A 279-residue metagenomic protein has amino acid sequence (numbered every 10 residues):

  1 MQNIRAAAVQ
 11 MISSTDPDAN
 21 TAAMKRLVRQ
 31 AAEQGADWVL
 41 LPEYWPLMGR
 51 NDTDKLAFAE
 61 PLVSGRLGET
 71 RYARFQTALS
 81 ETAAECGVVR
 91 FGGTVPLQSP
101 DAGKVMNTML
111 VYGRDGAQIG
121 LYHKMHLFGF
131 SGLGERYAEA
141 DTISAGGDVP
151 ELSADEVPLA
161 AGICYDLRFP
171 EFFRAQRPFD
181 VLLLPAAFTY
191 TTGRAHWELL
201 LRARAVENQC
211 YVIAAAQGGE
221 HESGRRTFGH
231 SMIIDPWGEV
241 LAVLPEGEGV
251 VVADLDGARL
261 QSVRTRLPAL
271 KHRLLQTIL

Functional and structural regions predicted by a protein language model:
M1-A7: Extreme N-terminal starter segment of soluble prokaryotic enzymes
Q10-P17: Short polar catalytic/cofactor-binding loops
P17, R26-D115, Y190-A203, C210: Cys-nucleophile CN-hydrolase/nitrilase-fold catalytic domain and related Cys-dependent amidase chemistry that acts on
L47, T53-D54, L110, L121-F128 (+2 more regions): Short beta->alpha transition motifs characteristic of CBS
G68-F91, P158, L167-V251: CN hydrolase (nitrilase-like) catalytic-core segments centered on the catalytic cysteine and neighboring Lys/Glu
E81, P100-R177, Y190-L199, R264-A269: Active-site catalytic loop in hydrolytic enzyme cores
G92-G93, T108-V111, P150-L152, S231-I233 (+1 more regions): Short beta-strand scaffold segments in enzyme catalytic cores
L260-L279: A conserved C-terminal secondary-structure "cap"
